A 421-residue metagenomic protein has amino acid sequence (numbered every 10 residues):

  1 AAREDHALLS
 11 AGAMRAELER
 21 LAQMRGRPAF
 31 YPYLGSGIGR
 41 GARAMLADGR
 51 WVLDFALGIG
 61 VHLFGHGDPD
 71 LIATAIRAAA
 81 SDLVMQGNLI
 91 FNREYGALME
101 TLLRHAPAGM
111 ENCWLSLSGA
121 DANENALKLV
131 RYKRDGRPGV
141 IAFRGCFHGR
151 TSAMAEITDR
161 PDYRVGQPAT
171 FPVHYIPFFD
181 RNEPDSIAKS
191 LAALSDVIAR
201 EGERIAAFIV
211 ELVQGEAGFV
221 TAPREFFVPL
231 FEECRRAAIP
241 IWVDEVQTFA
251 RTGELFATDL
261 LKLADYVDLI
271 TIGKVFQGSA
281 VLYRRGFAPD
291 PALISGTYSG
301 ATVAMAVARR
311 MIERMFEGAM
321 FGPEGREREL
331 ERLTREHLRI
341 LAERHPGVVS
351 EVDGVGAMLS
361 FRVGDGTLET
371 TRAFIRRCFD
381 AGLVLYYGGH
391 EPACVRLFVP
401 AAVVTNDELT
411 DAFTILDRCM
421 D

Functional and structural regions predicted by a protein language model:
A1-D421: Conserved N-terminal phosphate-binding loop of PLP-dependent enzymes in the Aspartate aminotransferase
